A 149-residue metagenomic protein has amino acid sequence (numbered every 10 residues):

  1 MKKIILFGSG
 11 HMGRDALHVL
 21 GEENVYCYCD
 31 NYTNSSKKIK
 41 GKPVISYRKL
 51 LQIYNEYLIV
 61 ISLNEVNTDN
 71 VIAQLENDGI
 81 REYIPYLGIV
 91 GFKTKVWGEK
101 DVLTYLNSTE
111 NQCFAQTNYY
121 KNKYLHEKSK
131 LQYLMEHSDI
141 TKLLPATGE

Functional and structural regions predicted by a protein language model:
K2-L20: Glycine-rich adenosine-cofactor-binding loop
L6-F7, C29, V60-S62: Short hydrophobic segments within beta-strands
G10, C29-S35: Short, polar loop motifs at secondary-structure junctions
E23-C27: A generic structural motif
Y32, K142-E149: Conserved SAM-binding loop
T33-L131: Phosphate-bearing ligand-interacting subdomains that bind or position ATP/ADP/UDP/GDP/NAD(P) or nucleotide-linked
Q132-Y133, T141-L143: Extended, small-residue-rich solenoid/repeat segments and analogous flexible loops that form exposed scaffolds
